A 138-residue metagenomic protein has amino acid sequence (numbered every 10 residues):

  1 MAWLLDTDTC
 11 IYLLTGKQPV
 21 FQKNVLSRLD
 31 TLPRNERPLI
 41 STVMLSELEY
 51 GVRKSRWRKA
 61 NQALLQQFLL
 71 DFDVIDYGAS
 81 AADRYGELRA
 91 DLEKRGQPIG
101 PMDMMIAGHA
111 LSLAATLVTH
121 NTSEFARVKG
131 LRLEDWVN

Functional and structural regions predicted by a protein language model:
M1-A2, A107, L111-N138: Acidic, PIN/NYN-like endoribonuclease modules and their adjacent C-terminal/linker elements
M1-I40, G51-Q67, K94: Short, well-structured N-terminal submotif of metal-dependent ribonuclease cores
D6-T7, L48, Y85, A110 (+1 more regions): Generic structural signal for small/hydrophobic residues in well-ordered secondary structure, especially within
T9, A81, I106, S123-E124: Alpha-helix capping/helix-boundary segments
Y12-L14, G51, Y85, V128 (+1 more regions): Residues that scaffold the ATP/ADP-binding catalytic core of kinase and kinase-like folds
T42, G78, V137: Residues at the C-termini of beta-strands that transition into short coil/loop
F72-V118: Active-site neighborhoods of divalent-metal-dependent phosphate/nucleic-acid chemistry enzymes
